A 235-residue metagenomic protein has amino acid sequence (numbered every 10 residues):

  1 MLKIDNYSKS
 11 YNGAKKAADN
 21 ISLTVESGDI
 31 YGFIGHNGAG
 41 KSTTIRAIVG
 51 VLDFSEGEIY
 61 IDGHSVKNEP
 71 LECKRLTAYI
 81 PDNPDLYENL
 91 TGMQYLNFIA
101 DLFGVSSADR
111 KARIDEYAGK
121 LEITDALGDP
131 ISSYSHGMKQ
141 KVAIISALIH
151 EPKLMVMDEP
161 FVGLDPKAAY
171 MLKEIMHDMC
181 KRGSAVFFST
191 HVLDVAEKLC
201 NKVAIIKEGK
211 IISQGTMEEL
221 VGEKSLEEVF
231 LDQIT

Functional and structural regions predicted by a protein language model:
G57-N68, E72-C73: Conserved ABC transporter NBD signature motif
N97, D101, A108-A126: Conserved ABC ATPase "signature" region
I149-K153: A short, proline-enriched helix->beta-strand linker immediately N-terminal to the Walker B motif in ABC-type P-loop
M155-E159: Catalytic Walker B motif of ABC-type/P-loop ATPase nucleotide-binding domains
A169-R182: Helical segment within the ABC ATPase nucleotide-binding domain
Q214-G215: ABC ATPase "signature
